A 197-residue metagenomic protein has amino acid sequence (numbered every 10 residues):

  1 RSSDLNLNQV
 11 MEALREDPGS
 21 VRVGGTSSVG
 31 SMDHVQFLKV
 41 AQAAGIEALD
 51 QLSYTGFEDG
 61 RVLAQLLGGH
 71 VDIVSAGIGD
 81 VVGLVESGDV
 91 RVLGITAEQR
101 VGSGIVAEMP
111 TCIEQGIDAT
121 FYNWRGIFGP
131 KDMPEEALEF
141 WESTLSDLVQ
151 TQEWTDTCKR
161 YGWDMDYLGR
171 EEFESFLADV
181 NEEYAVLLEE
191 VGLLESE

Functional and structural regions predicted by a protein language model:
R1-V62, C112, R125-T157: Hinge/capping helix and adjacent helix->loop/strand transition within the periplasmic-binding protein
M11, R15, L67-G68, V85-E86 (+5 more regions): Alpha-helix boundary recognition
L14, K39, A43, G60-V74 (+2 more regions): Short helices/loops that flank or line small-molecule/ion binding pockets
I46-L49, I117, L193: Helix N-cap/coil-helix junction residues
F57, S75-G77, I95, L168: Short beta-strand and adjacent tight-turn residues that come in two discontinuous sequence segments and form the edges
D80-Q150, D179-E182, S196: C-terminal lobe and pocket-closing loops of periplasmic/extracytoplasmic Venus-flytrap solute-binding proteins
E135-E197: An extracytoplasmic/periplasmic, membrane-proximal ligand-sensing/linker region
